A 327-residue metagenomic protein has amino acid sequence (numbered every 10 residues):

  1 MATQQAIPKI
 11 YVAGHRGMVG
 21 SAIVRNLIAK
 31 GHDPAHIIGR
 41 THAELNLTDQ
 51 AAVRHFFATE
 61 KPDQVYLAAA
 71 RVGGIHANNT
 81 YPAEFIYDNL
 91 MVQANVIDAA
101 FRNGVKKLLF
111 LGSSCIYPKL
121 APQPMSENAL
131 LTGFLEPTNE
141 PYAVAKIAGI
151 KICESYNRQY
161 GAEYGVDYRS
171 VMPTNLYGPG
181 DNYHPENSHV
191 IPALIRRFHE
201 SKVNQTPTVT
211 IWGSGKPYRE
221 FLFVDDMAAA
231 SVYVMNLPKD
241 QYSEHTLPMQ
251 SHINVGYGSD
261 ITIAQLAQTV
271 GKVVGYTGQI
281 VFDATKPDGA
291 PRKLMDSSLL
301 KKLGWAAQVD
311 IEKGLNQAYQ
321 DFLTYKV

Functional and structural regions predicted by a protein language model:
I7, A13-M18, A22-N26, K30-G31 (+1 more regions): C-terminal substrate-binding subdomain of Rossmann-fold SDR/epimerase-dehydratase oxidoreductases
I28-H55: Adenosine-cofactor binding site in Rossmann-like domains, unifying the SAM/SAH pocket of S-adenosylmethionine-dependent
Q50-L90, R102: NAD(P)H-binding glycine-rich loop region in Rossmannoid oxidoreductase-like domains and their noncatalytic homologs
I75, F110-S126, P141-I147, Q159 (+1 more regions): Conserved catalytic-site region of short-chain dehydrogenase/reductase
I86, L90, A129, T138-I150 (+3 more regions): Short-chain dehydrogenase/reductase
A94-N139, R169: Conserved Rossmann-fold NAD(P)-dependent oxidoreductase catalytic core, especially the SDR/UDP-sugar
I116-P118, E140-P141, V166-A193, P217-Y218: Flexible, glycine-rich beta-alpha linker
P137-M172, A193-N204: Active-site Tyr-X1-5-Lys
